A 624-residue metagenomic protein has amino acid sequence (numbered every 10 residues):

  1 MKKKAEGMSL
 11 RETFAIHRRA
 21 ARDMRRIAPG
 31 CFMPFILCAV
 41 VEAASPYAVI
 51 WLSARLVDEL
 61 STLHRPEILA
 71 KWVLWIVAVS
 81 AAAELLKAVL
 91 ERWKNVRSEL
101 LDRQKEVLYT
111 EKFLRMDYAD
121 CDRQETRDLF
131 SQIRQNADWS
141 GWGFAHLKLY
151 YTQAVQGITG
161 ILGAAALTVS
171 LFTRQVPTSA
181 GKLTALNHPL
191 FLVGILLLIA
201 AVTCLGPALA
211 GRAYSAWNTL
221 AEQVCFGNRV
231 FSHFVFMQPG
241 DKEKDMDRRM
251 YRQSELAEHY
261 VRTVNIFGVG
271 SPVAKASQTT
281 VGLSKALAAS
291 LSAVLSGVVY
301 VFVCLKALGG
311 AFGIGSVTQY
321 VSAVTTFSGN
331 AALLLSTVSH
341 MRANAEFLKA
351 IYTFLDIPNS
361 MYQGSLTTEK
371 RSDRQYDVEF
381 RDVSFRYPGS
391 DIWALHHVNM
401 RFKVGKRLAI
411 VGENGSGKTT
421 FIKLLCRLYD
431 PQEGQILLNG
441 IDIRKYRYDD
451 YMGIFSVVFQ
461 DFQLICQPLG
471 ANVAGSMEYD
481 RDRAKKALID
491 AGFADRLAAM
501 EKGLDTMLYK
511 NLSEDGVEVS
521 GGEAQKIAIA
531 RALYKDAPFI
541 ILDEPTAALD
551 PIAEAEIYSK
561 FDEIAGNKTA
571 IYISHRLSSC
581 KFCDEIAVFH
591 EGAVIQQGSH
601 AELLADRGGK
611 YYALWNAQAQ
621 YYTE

Functional and structural regions predicted by a protein language model:
M1-A44, P66-W72, L90-K94, R123-L162 (+6 more regions): Membrane-integrated ABC transporters
M1-R18, E99-A145, V224-V273, A345-P358 (+2 more regions): Extended non-transmembrane interhelical loops and adjacent amphipathic helices of multipass membrane proteins
F32-V89, G157-Y214, V298, L305-I314: Transmembrane helix-loop-helix hairpins at lipid-water interfaces of multipass membrane proteins, especially the type-1
R249-S254, Y352-K406, E563-G566: Primarily ABC-family ATPase nucleotide-binding module
V299, T318-I357: Cytosolic ends of transmembrane helices, especially the final helix of ABC transmembrane type-1 domains
C426: Helix-to-loop junction immediately C-terminal to a conserved catalytic motif
L437, A494-I527, D536, Y621-E624: ABC-fold ATPase nucleotide-binding domain signature/coupling loops
K502-G503, S559, R576-E624: C-terminal portion of ABC ATPase nucleotide-binding domains
